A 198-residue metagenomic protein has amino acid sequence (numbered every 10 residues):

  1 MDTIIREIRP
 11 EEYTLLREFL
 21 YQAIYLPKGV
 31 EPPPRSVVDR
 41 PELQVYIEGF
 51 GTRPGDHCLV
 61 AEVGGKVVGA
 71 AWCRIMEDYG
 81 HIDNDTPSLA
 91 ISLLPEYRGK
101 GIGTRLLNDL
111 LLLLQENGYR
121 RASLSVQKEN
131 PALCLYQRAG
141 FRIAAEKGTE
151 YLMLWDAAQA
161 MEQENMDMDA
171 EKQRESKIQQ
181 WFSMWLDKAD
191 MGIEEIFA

Functional and structural regions predicted by a protein language model:
T3-E18: A short beta-loop-alpha structural element at the N-terminal edge of CoA-dependent acyl/N-acetyltransferase catalytic
I8, I91-L93, V126: Hydrophobic adenine-recognition pocket in adenosine-nucleotide-binding enzymes
I24-L26, V30, R35-D85, A90-L94 (+2 more regions): Acetyl-CoA-dependent GNAT
A90, G99-L112, E116, Q137-R138: Conserved acetyl-CoA-binding loop-helix of GNAT-fold acetyltransferases
G103, L107, E129-A132, T149-W155: Short glycine/proline-centered loop/turn elements that form peptide/ligand docking sites
L114-Q127: Conserved GNAT acetyl-CoA-binding A-motif
Q137-K147: Conserved acetyl-CoA-binding loop of GNAT-fold acetyltransferases
E162-A198: Acidic/histidine-enriched, glycine/proline-rich intrinsically disordered or flexible terminal extensions
